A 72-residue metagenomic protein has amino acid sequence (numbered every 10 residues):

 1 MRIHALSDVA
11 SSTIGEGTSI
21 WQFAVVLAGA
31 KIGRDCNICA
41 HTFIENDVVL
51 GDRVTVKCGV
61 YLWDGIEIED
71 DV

Functional and structural regions predicted by a protein language model:
M1: Glycine-rich adenosyl-nucleotide cofactor-binding module
H4-A5, A10-S11, G15-E16, W21-Q22 (+8 more regions): Left-handed beta-helix
